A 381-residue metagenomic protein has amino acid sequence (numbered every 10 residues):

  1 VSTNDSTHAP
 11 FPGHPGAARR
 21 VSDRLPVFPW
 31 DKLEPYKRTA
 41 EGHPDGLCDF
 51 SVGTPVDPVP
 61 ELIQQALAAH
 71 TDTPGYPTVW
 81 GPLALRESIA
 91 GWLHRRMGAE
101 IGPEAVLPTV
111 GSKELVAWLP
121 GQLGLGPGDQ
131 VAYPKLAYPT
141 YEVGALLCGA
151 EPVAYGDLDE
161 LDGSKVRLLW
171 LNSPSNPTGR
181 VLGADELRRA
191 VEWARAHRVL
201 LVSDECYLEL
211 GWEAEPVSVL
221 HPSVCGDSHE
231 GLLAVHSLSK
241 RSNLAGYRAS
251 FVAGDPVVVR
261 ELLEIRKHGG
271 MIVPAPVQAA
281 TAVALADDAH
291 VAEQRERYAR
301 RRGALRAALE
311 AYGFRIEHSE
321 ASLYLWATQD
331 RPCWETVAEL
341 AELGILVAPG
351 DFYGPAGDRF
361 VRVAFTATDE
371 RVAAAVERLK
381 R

Functional and structural regions predicted by a protein language model:
S2-V27, A40-A69, A84, H94-R381: PLP-dependent class I/II
T73-Y76: A short acidic, glycine-rich active-site loop that binds or catalyzes chemistry on phosphate/adenosine moieties
W80-G81: Short beta-strand to alpha-helix junction loop
